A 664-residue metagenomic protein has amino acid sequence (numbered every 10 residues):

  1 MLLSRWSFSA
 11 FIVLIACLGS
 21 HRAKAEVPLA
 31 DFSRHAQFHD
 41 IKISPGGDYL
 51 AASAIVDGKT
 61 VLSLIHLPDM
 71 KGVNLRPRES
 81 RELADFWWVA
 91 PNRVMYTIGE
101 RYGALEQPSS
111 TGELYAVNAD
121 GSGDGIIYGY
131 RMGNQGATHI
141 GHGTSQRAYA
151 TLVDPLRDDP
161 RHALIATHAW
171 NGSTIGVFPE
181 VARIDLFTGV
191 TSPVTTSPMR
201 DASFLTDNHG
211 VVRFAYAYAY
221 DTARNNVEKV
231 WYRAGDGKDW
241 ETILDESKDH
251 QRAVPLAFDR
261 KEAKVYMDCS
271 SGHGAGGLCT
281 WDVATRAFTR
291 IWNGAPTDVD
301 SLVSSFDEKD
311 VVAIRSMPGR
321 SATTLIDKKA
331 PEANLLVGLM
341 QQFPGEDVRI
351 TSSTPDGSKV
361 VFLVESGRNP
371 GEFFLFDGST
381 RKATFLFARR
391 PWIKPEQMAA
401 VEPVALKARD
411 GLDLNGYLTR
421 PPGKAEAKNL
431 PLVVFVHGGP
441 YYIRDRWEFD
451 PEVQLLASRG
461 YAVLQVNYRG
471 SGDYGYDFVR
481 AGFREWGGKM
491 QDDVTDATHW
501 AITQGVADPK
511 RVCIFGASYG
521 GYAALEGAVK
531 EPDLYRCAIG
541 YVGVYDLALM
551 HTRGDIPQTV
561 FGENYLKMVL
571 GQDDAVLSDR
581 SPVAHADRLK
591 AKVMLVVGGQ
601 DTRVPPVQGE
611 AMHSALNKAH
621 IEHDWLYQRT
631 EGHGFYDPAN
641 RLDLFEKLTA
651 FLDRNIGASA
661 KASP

Functional and structural regions predicted by a protein language model:
M1-A10: Bacterial N-terminal signal peptides that target proteins for export
S9-C17: Bacterial N-terminal signal peptides
A23-K359, G367-N369, F376-S379: Beta-propeller folds
Y218, E365, F435-G439, S518 (+1 more regions): Glycine-rich His-Gly loop
D245-L256, R381-A400, E452: Beta-propeller and related beta-repeat scaffolds in trafficking/envelope systems
W392-K510, A517-S518, T552-V560: Cap/lid segment of the alpha/beta-hydrolase catalytic domain
Y468-P664: Active-site-proximal cap/loop segments of hydrolase catalytic domains
